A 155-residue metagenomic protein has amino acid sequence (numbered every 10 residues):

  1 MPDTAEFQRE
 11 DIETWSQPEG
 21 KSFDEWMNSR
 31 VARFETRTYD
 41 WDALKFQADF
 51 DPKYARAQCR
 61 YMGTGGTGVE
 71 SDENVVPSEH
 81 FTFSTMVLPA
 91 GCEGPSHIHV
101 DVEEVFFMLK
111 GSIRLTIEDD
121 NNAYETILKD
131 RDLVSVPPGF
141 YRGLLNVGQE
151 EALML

Functional and structural regions predicted by a protein language model:
M1-H80: A short, N-terminal "cap"/entry segment at the start of jelly-roll beta-barrel domains of the cupin/DSBH fold
M62-D72, T82-V100: Conserved short histidine dyad/triad with adjacent acidic residue
A90, D101-R114, E118-D119: Glycine- and acidic-residue-biased ligand/ion/polar-headgroup-sensing regions
E93-P95, R114, D132-V134, P138-G143: Histidine-centered metal-chelating micro-motifs
V105-F107, S135, E150-L155: A short hydrophobic beta-strand segment most commonly corresponding to one strand of the jelly-roll/cupin
D119-P138: Short acidic-glycine-tyrosine-enriched beta hairpin
L145-G148: Asparagine-centered strand-capping/turn motif at beta-strand->loop junctions
